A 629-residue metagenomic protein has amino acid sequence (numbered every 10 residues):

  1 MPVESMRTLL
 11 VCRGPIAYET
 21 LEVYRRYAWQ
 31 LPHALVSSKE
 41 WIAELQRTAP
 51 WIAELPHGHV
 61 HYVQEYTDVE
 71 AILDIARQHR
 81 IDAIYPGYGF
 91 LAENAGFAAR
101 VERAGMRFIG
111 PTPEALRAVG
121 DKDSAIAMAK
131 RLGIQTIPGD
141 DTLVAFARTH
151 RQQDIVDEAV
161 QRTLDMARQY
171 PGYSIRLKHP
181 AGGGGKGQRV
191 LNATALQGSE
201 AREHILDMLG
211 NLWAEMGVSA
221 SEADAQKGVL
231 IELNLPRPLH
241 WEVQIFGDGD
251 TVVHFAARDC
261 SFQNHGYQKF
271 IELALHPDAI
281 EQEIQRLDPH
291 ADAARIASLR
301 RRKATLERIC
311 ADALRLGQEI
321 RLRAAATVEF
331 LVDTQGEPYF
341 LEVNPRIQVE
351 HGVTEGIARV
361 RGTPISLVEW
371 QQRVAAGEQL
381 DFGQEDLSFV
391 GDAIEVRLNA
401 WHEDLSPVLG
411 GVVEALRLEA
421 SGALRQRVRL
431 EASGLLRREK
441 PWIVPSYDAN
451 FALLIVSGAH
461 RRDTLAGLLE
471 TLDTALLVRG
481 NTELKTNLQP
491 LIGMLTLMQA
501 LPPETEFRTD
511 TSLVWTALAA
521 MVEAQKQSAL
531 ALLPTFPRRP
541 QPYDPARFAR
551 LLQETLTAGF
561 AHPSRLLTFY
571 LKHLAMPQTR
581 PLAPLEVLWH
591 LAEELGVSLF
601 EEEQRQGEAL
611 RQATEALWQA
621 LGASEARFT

Functional and structural regions predicted by a protein language model:
M1-L132, L143-Q161, G467, L556-F560 (+2 more regions): ATP-binding N-terminal substructure of ATP-dependent carboxylate-amine bond-forming enzymes
P2-A17, H33, H79, G184-K186 (+1 more regions): ATP-dependent carboxylate activation and anion-phosphoryl transfer catalytic cores that bind Mg-ATP to form
A34, Y85, I109, I137 (+2 more regions): Structural detector of well-ordered beta-strand residues that form the stable sheet scaffold of enzyme domains
Y62-E65, A118, V190, T194 (+1 more regions): A structural signal for short, well-ordered beta-strand elements
D82, Y173, R323: Short acidic/polar active-site loop segments enriched in Thr and Asp
Y88-L91, P180-G182, W401: Short glycine-rich anion-binding loops that position phosphate/pyrophosphate groups of nucleotides and phosphorylated
F97-F108, N192-S199, T251: A glycine- and small-aliphatic-rich helix-loop capping segment at beta-alpha/alpha-beta transitions that lines
L164-L177: Acidic/histidine-enriched active-site and ligand-binding environments that engage anionic O-linkages
